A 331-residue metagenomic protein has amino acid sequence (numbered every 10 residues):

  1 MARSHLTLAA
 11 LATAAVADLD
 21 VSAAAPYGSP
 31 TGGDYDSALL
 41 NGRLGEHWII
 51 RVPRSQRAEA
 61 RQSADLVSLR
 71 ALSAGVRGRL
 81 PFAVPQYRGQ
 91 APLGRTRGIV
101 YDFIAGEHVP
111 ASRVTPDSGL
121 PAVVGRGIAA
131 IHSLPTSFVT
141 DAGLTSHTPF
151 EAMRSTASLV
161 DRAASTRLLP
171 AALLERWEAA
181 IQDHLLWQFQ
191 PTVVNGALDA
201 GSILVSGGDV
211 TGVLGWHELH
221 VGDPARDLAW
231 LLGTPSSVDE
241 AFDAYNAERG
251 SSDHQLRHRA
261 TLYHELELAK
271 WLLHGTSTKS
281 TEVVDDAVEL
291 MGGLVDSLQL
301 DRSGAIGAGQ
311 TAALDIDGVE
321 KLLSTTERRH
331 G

Functional and structural regions predicted by a protein language model:
M1-D20, Y27, A74-G78, M153 (+2 more regions): Non-catalytic sensory/regulatory segments that transmit input signals in bacterial signaling proteins
S4-L19, T136-N195, D315: An alpha-helical support segment within catalytic cores of ATP-dependent transferases
A25-T140: ATP-binding pocket architecture of kinase catalytic cores
G32-N41, I49-I50, A179-R226: Active-site acidic catalytic loop and adjacent metal/ATP-binding pocket of ATP-dependent phosphoryl transfer enzymes
S55, L93, G98-V114, S133 (+4 more regions): A glycine-centered beta->alpha junction motif in the catalytic cores of kinase/phosphotransferase enzymes
L120, L169-W177, V283-L294: Extended, well-ordered alpha-helical scaffold segments
S206-R257: Active-site Asp-x-Gly
A247-H330: Helix-rich C-terminal or lid/interface subdomains of diverse kinases
